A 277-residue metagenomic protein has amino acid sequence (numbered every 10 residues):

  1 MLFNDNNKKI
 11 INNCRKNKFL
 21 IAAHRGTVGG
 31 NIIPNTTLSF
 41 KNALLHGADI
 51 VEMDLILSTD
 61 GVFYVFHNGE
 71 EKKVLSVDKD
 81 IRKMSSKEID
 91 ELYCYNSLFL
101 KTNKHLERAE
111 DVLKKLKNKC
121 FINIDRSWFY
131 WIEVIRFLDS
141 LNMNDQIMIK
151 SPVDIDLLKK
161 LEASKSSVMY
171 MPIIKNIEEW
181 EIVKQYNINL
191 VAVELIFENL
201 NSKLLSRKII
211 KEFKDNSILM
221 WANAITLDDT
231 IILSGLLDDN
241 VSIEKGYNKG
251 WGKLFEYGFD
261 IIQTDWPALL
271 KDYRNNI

Functional and structural regions predicted by a protein language model:
M1-I277: Phosphate-group recognition and catalysis centered on beta-loop-alpha active-site segments
